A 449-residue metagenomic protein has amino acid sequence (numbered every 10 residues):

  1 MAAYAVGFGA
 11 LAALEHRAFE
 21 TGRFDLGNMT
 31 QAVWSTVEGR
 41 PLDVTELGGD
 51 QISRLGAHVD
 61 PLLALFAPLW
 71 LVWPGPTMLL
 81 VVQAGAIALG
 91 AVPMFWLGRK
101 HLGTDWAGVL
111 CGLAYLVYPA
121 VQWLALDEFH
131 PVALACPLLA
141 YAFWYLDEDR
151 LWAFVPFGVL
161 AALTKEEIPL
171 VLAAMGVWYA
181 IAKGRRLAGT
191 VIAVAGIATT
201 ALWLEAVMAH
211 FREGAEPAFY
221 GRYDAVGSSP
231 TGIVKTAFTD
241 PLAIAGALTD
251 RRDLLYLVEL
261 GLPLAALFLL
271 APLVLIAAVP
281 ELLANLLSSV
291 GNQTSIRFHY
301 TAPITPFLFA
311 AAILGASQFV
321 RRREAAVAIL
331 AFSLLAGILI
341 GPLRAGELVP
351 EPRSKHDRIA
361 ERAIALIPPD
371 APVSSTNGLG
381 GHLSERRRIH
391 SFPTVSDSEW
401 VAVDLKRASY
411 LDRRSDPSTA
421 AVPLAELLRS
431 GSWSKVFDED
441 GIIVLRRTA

Functional and structural regions predicted by a protein language model:
M1-A2, A193-I197, Q318-P342: Signature aromatic-anchored transmembrane alpha helix within multi-pass, membrane-resident enzymes that catalyze glycan
G7, L11, T21, S35-T36 (+4 more regions): Membrane-lumen/periplasm interface segments of specific transmembrane helices in polyprenyl phosphate-linked
N28-S53, P61-L62: Extracytosolic helix-loop segments that constitute the early lumenal/periplasmic catalytic or substrate-binding loops
D60-A64, V72-L89, V109-G112: Loop-to-helix entry region of an early transmembrane alpha helix in multi-pass inner-membrane enzymes
L89-V117, C136-P137, W152-A153: Transmembrane-helix signature of polytopic, membrane-embedded enzymes that assemble or transfer cell-envelope glycans
W123-V132: Short acidic/glycine- and proline-prone juxtamembrane loop motifs at membrane-interface regions of multi-pass membrane
L134, L139-A153, A180-K183: Membrane-interface transmembrane helices that cradle and orient dolichyl/undecaprenyl
I276-R321: Hydrophobic/aromatic-rich transmembrane helices and adjacent perimembrane loops
